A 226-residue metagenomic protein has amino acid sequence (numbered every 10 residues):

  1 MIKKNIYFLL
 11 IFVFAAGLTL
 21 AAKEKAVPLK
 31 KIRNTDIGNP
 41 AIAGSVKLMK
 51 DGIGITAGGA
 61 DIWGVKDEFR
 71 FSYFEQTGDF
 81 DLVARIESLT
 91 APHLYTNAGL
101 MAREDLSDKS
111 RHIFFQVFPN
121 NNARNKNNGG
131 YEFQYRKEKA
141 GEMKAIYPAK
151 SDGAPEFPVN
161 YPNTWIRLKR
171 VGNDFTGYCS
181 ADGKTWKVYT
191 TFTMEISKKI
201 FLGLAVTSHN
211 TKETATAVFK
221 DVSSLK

Functional and structural regions predicted by a protein language model:
M1-F8: Bacterial N-terminal signal peptides that target proteins for export
L9-G17: Bacterial N-terminal signal peptides
K23-K226: Extracellular glycan-recognition regions
